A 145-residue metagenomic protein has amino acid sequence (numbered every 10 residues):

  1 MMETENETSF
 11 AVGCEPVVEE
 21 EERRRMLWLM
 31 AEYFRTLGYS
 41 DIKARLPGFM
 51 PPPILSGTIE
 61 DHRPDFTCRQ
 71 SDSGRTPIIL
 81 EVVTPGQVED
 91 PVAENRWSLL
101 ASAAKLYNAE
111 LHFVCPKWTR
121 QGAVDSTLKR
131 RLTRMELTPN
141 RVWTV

Functional and structural regions predicted by a protein language model:
T4-E22, R35-P77: Active-site metal-binding core of divalent-cation-utilizing nuclease and nuclease-like domains
R23-M30, P91-L100, V124-L128: Well-ordered, non-membrane alpha-helical segments in soluble/globular domains
L46-P47, V82-P85, V114-W118: Structural motif
P52, G86-P91, T119-Q121: Acidic-and-aromatic substrate-binding clefts and catalytic sites of carbohydrate-active enzymes
P64-R96: Conserved catalytic cores of phosphodiester-cleaving nucleases, focusing on short active-site segments
T76-I79, N108-C115, N140: Hydrophobic beta-strand segments of well-ordered beta-sheets in folded domains
A101-N108, T133-L137: Arginine/glycine-rich "motif VI" loop of SF2 helicases in the C-terminal RecA-like domain
F113-V145: Domain-level recognition of nuclease-like catalytic cores that cleave nucleotide substrates
